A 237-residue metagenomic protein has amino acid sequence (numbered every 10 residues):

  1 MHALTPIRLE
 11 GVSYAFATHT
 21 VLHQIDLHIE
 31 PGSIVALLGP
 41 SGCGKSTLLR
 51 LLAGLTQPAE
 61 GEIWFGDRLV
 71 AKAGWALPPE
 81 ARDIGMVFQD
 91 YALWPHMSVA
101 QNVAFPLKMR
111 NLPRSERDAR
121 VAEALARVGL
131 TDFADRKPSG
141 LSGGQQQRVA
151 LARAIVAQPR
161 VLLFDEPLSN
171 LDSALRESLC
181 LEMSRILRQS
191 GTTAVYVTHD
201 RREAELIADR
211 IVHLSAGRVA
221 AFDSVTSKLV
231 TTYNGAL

Functional and structural regions predicted by a protein language model:
H2-N170, I186: ABC family nucleotide-binding domain
D172, R176: ABC-family nucleotide-binding domains
E177-S190: Helical segment within the ABC ATPase nucleotide-binding domain
G191-V197: Conserved H-loop
D200-R202: The feature captures the ABC ATPase H-loop/switch
E205-A208: Hydrophobic Walker B segment
R210, F222: Short, glycine/charged-rich "phosphate-handling" switch motifs in NTP-dependent and phosphotransfer domains
